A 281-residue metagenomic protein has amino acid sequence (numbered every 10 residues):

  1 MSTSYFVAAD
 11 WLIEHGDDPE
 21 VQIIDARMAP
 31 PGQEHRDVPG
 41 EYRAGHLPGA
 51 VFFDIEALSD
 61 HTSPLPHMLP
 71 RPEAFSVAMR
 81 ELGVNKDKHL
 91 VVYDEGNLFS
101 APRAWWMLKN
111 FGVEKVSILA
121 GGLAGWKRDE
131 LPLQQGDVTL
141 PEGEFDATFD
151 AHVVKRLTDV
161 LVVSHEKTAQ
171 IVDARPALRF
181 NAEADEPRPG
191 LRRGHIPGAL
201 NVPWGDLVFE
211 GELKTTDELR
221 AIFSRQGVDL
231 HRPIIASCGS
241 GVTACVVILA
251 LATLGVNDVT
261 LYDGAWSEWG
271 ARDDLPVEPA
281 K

Functional and structural regions predicted by a protein language model:
M1-K281: Cytosolic catalytic domains that perform sulfur/thiol-centered chemistry
